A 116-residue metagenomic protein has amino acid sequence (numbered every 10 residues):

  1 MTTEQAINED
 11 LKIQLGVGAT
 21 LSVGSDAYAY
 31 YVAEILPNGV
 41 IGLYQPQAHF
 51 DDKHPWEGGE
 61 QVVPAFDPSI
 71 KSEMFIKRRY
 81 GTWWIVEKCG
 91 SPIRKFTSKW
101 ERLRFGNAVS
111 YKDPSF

Functional and structural regions predicted by a protein language model:
M1-A29, V40, Y44-F116: Mixed-charge, low-complexity intrinsically disordered regions
